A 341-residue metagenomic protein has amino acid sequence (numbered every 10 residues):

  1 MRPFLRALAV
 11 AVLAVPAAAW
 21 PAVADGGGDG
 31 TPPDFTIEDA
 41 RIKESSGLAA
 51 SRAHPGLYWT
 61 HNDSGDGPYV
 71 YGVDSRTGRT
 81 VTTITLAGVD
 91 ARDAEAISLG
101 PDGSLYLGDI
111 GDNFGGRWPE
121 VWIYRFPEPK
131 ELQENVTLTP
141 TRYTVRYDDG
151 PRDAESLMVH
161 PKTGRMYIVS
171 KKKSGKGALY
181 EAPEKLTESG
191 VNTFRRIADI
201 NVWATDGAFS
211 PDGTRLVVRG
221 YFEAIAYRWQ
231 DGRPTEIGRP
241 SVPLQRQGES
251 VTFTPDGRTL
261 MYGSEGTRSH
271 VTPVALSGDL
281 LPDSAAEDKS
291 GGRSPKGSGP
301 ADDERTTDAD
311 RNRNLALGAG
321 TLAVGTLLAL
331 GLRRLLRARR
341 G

Functional and structural regions predicted by a protein language model:
R2-A9, A14-P16, W20-G341: Sequence/structural signature of beta-propeller domains
